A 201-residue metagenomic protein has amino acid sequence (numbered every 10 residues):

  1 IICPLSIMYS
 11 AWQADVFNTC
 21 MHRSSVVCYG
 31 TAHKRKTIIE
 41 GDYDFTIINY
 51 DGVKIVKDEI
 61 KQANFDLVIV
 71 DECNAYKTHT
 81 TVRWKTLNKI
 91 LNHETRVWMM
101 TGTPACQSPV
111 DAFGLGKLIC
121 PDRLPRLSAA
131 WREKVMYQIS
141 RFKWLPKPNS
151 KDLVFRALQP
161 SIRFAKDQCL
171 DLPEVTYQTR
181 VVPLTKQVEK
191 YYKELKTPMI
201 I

Functional and structural regions predicted by a protein language model:
I1-N18, C106-D111: Conserved Walker A/P-loop ATP-binding site and its immediately adjacent core in helicase/helicase-like ATPase domains
S6, V27-R35, Y50-I55, K77-T81: Conserved helicase motor
H22-R23, H93-R96, V110-G114, T176-Y177: Short glycine-/polar-rich loops that comprise or flank the Walker A/P-loop and associated switch/sensor motifs
H22-T31, R123-L127: Conserved RecA-like helicase motor-core motifs
K34-T46: Conserved motor-coupling elements within RecA-like helicase/translocase cores
I47-G52, D58-Q62, V82-T95, M99-M100 (+1 more regions): Inter-lobe coupling linker of SF2 helicases/translocases
D71-E72: Walker B catalytic acidic pair
A112-L127: A short helix-turn-beta junction within AAA+ P-loop NTPase domains corresponding to the substrate/partner-engaging
